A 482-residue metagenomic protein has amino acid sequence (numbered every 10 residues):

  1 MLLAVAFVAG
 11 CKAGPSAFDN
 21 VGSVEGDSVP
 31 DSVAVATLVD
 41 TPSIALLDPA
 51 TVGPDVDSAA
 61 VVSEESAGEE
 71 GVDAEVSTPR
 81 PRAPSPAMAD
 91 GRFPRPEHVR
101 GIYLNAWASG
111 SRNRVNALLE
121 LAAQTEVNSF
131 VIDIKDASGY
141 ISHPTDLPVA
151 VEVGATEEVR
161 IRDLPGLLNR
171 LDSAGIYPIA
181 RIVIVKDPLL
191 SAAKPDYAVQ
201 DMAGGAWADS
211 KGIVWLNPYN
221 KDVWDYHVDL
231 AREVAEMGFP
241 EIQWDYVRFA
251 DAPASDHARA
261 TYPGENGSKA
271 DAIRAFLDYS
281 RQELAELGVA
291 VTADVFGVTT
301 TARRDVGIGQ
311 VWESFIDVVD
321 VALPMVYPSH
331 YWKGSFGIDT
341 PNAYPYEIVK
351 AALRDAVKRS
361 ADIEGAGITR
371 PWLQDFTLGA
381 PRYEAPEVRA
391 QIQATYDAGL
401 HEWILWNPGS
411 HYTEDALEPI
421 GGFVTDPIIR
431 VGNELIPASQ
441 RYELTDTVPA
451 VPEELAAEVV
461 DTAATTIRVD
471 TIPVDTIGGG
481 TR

Functional and structural regions predicted by a protein language model:
V8-G10: C-terminal motif of bacterial Sec signal peptides marking the signal peptidase cleavage site
K12-P15: Bacterial signal peptide processing site
D90-Y103, W107-S109, N169, A180 (+1 more regions): Active-site-adjacent "subsite" loops/lids of carbohydrate-active enzymes
S111-R114, E120-V127, R170, G212-V247 (+1 more regions): An active-site-proximal structural segment forming one wall of the substrate-binding cleft that immediately precedes
N116-Y140, A235-E241, V321, T395-E402: Catalytic domains of carbohydrate-active enzymes, especially glycoside hydrolases
T125-V159, D251-A258: Aromatic-lined carbohydrate-binding/catalytic grooves of carbohydrate-active enzymes
P263-V295, T299-F376, G422: Glycoside hydrolase catalytic-domain groove-lining segments
V319-Y331, P345-K350, D355, R359-D446: Substrate-binding cleft of secreted/luminal carbohydrate-active enzymes
